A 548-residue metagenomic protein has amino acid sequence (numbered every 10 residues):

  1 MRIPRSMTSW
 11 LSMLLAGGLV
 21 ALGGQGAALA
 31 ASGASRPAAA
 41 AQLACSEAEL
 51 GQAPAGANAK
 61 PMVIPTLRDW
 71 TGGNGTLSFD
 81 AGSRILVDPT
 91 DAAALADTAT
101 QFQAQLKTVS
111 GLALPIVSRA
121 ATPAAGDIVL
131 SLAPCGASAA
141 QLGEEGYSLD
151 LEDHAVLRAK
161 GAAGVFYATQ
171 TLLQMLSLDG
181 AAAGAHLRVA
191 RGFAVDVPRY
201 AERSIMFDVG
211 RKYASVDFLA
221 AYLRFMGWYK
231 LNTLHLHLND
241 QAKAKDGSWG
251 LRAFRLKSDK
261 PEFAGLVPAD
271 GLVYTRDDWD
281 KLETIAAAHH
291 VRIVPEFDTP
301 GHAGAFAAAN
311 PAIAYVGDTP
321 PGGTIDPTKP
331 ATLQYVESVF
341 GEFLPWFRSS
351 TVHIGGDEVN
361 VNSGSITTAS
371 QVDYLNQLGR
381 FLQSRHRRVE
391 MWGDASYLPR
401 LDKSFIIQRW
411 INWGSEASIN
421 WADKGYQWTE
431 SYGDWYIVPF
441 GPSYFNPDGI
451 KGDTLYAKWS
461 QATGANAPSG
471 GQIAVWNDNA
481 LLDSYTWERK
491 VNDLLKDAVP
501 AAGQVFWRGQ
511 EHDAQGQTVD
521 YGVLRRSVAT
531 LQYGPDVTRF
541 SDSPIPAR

Functional and structural regions predicted by a protein language model:
M1-M13: Bacterial N-terminal signal peptides that target proteins for export
L11-G23: Bacterial N-terminal signal peptides
A31, R36-V195, V389-S396, K403-F405 (+3 more regions): Acidic, contiguous N-terminal accessory segments
I85, L106, G161, I205 (+6 more regions): Conserved, mostly hydrophobic/aromatic
L142-G323, A331-L333, G341-T351, N477-N479: Feature activates predominantly on carbohydrate-active enzymes
R203-F207, L234-L236, I293-F297, V352-I354 (+4 more regions): Hydrophobic faces of well-ordered beta-strands that scaffold small-molecule active sites in alpha/beta enzyme cores
F306, P311-I406, I411-G425: Active-site neighborhood of glycoside hydrolase catalytic domains
L401, W413-R548: Flexible, acidic glycine-rich loops studded with aromatic residues
